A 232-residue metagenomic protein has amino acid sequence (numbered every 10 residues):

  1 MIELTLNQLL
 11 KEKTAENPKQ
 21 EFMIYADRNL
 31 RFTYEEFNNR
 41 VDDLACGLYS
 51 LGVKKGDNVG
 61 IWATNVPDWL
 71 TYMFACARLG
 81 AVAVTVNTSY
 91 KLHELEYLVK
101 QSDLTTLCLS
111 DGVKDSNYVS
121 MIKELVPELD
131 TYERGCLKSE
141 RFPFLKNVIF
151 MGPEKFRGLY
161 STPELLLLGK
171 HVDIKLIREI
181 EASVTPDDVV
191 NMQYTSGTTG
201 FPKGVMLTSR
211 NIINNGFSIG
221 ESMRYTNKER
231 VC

Functional and structural regions predicted by a protein language model:
I2, F22-F74, K91-E96, P163-K170 (+2 more regions): Conserved AMP-binding/adenylate-forming core of the ANL superfamily
L9-T33, E154-F156: AMP-dependent adenylate-forming
K11, Y49, P67-V86, L95-E96 (+1 more regions): Hydrophobic alpha-helical segments in the ANL/AMP-binding
P18-E21, R141-L145, I149-F156, Y160-Y194 (+2 more regions): Conserved pre-ATP/AMP-binding loop-to-beta segment of ANL
L51, L79-L167: Structural core segment of the AMP-binding/adenylate-forming
G56-W62, V190, R230-C232: Short, well-ordered beta-strand segments
V59, G80, G197-T198: Conserved G/P- and acidic residue-centered "switch" motifs that form tight phosphate/ATP-binding loops in soluble
A63-V66, N87, Y225, V231: Conserved AMP-binding
